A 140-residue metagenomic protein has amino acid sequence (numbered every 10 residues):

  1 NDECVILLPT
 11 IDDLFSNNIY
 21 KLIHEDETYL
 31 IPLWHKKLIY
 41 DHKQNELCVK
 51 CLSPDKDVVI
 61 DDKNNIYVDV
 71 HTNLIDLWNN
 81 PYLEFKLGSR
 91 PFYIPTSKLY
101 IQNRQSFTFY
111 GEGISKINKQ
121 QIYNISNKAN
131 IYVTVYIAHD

Functional and structural regions predicted by a protein language model:
N1-L7: Long amphipathic alpha-helical scaffold segments
D2, D13-D140: Intrinsically disordered, low-complexity linker/assembly segments
L8-D12: Extracellular/lumenal glycan-associated surfaces
